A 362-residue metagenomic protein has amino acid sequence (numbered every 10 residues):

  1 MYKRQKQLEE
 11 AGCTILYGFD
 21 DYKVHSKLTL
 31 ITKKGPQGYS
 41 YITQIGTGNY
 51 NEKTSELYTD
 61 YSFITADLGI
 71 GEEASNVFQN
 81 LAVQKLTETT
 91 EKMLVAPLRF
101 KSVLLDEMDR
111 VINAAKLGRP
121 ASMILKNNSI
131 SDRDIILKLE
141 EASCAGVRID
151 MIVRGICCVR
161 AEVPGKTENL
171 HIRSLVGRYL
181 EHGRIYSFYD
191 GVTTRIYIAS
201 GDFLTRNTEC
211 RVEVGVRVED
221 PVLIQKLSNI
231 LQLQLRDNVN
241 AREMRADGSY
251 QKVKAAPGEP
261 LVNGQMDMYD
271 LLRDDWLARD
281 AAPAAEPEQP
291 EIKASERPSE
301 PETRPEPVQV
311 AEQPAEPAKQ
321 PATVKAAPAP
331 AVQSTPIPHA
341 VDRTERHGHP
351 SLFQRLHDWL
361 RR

Functional and structural regions predicted by a protein language model:
K3-T54, I64-G71, P97-R362: PLD/PLD-like phosphodiesterase catalytic module centered on the HKD motif
E56, G69-V83, T87: Prokaryote-biased recognition of long, low-complexity C-terminal linker/tail segments that are poorly structured
Q84-M93, G118-P120: Gly-rich Lys/Arg/Thr-decorated short loops/hinges at beta-loop-alpha junctions or inter-strand turns that position
